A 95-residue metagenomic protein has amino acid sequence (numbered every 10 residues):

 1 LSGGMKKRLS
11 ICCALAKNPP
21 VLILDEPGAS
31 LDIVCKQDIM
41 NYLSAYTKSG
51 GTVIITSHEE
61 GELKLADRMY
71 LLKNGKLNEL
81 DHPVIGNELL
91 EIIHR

Functional and structural regions predicted by a protein language model:
I11: Hydrophobic anchor residue at the start of the ABC signature
N18: Conserved catalytic motifs of ABC-family nucleotide-binding domains
L22-D25: Catalytic Walker B motif of ABC-type/P-loop ATPase nucleotide-binding domains
G28-A29: Short loop immediately C-terminal to the Walker-B catalytic DE motif in ABC-type ATPase nucleotide-binding domains
I33-C35: Helix N-cap at the start of a conserved alpha-helix in ABC-type nucleotide-binding domains
T56-H58: H-loop/switch region of ABC-family ATPase nucleotide-binding domains
K76-R95: Conserved beta-strand-loop-alpha-helix hinge in the C-terminal portion of ABC ATPase nucleotide-binding domains
